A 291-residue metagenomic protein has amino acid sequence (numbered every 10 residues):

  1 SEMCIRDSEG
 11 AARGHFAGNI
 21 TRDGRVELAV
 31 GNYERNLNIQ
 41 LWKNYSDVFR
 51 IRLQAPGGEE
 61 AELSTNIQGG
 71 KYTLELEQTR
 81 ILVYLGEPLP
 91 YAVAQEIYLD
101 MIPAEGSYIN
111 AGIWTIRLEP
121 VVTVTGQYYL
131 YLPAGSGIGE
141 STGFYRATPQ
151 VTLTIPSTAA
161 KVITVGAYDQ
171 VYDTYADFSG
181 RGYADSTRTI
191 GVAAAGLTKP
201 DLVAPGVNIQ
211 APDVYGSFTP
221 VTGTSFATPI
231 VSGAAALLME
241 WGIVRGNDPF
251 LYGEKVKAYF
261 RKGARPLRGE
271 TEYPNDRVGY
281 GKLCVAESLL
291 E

Functional and structural regions predicted by a protein language model:
M3-I5: Short, small-residue-biased leader/transition segments that mark boundaries at the very start of proteins
G24-Y45, F49-L53, E105, A111-P120 (+1 more regions): Hydrophobic beta-strand segments within beta-rich accessory/binding domains
E34-L37, N44-D47, T158-K161, Y172-T174 (+2 more regions): Subtilisin-like serine protease catalytic core
N38-I39, D47-R50, Q54-P56, G206-Y273: Hydrolase catalytic cores
D47-I81, L130-G135: Extended low-complexity, serine/threonine- and proline-enriched intrinsically disordered segments
G57-T65, A167-P229, E287: Catalytic-core environment of secreted peptidases
R80-W114, V121, L130-P133: Beta-sandwich interaction modules
V122-A167: C-terminal edge strands of extracellular/lumenal beta-sandwich accessory domains
